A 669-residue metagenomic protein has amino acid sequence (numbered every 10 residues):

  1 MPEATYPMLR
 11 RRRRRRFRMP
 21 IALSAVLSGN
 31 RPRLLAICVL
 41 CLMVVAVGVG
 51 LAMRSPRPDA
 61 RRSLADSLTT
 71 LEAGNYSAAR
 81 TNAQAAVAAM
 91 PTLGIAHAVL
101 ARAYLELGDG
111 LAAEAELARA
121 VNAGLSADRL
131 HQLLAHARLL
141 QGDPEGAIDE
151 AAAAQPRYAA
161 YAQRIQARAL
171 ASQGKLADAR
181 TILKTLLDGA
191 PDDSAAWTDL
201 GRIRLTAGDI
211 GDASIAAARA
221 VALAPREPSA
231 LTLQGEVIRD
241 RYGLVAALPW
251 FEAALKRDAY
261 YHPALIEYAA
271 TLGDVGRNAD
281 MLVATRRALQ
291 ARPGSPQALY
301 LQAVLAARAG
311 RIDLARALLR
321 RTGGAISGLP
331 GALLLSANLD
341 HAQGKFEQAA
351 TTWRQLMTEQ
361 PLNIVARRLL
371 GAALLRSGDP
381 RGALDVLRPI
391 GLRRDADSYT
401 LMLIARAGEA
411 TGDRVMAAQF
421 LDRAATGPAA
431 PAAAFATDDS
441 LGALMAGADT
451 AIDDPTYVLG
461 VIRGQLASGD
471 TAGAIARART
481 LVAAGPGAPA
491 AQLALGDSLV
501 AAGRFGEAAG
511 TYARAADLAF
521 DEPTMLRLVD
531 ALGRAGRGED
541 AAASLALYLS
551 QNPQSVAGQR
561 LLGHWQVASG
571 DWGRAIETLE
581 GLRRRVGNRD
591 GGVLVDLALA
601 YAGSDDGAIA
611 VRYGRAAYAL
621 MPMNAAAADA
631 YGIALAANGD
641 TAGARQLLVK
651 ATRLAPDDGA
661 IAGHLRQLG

Functional and structural regions predicted by a protein language model:
D59-A60, G94-I95, A127-R129, A159-A162 (+14 more regions): Helix-start (N-cap) detector for alpha-helical repeat units in TPR-like alpha-solenoids, especially tetratricopeptide
D59-A89, V99, I165, T456-D470 (+1 more regions): Alpha-helical segment of the N-proximal tetratricopeptide repeat
G74-T81, L107-R119, Q141-E150, Q173-T185 (+14 more regions): Structural signature of tandem alpha-helical TPR/SEL1-like repeats, specifically the intra-repeat loop/turn
V87-A88, A118-N122, A153-P156, T185-D188 (+14 more regions): Conserved structural position within tetratricopeptide repeats
P91, L125, R157-A159, P191 (+14 more regions): Short coil turns that delineate tetratricopeptide repeat
V99, L133, I165, D199 (+13 more regions): Canonical tetratricopeptide repeat
D530, H564-A568, E580-A619, A626: Alpha-helical adaptor scaffolds
